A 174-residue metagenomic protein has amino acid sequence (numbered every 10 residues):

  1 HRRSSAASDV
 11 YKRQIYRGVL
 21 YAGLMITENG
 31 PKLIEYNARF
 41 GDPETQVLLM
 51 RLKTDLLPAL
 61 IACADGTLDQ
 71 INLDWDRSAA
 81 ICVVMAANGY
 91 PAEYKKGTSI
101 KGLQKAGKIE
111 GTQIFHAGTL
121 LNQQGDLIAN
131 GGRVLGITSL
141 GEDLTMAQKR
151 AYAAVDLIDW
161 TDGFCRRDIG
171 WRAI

Functional and structural regions predicted by a protein language model:
H1-A7, Y11: Single conserved hydrophobic/aromatic residue that forms the stacking wall/gate of nucleotide- or nucleobase-binding
R3, Y16-G18, R77, G131: Residue-level preference for beta-strand/loop junctions
A6, N29, L33, A80: Conserved catalytic motifs of the protein kinase core domain
K12-D42: Conserved metal-phosphate-binding beta-hairpin within the catalytic cores of diverse ATP-dependent phosphoryl-transfer
N29, D42-T45, T54-L57, I61-D69 (+1 more regions): Short helix-capping and hinge/turn segments at secondary-structure transitions, especially at repeat and domain
I34-L48, G89-P91, L120: Glycine-rich phosphate/pyrophosphate-binding beta-alpha loops
A62-I174: Peripheral (often C-terminal) accessory segments that flank ATP-dependent C-N-forming ligase machineries
